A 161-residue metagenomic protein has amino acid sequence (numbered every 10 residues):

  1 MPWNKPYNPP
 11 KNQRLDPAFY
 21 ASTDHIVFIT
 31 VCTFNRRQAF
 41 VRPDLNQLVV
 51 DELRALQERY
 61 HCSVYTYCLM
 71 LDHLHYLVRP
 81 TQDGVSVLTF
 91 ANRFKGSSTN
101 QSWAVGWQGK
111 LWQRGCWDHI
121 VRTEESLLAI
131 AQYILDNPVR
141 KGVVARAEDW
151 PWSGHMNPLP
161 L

Functional and structural regions predicted by a protein language model:
M1-L161: Short catalytic/metal-binding and nucleic-acid-binding patches
